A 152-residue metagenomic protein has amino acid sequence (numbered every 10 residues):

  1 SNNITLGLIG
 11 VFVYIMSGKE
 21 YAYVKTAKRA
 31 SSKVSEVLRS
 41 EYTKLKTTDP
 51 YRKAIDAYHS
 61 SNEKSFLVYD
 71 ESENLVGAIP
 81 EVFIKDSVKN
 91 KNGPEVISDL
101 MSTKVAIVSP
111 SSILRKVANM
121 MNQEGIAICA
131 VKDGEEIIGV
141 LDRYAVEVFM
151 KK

Functional and structural regions predicted by a protein language model:
N2-K44, T48: Membrane-interfacial segments at transmembrane helix termini in multi-pass membrane proteins
I9, S32, K53, E95 (+1 more regions): Short Gly/charged-rich anion-binding patches and loops
A30-T43, P80, G93-V105: Bateman (tandem CBS) regulatory domains
S31, Y51-I55, E81: A general structural signal for well-ordered alpha-helical packing
K44-E63, V68-D70, D86-V88, I107-G134 (+2 more regions): The conserved cystathionine-beta-synthase
F66-V82, K89-V96, S102: Helical hairpin unit composed of two closely spaced alpha helices linked by a short loop
